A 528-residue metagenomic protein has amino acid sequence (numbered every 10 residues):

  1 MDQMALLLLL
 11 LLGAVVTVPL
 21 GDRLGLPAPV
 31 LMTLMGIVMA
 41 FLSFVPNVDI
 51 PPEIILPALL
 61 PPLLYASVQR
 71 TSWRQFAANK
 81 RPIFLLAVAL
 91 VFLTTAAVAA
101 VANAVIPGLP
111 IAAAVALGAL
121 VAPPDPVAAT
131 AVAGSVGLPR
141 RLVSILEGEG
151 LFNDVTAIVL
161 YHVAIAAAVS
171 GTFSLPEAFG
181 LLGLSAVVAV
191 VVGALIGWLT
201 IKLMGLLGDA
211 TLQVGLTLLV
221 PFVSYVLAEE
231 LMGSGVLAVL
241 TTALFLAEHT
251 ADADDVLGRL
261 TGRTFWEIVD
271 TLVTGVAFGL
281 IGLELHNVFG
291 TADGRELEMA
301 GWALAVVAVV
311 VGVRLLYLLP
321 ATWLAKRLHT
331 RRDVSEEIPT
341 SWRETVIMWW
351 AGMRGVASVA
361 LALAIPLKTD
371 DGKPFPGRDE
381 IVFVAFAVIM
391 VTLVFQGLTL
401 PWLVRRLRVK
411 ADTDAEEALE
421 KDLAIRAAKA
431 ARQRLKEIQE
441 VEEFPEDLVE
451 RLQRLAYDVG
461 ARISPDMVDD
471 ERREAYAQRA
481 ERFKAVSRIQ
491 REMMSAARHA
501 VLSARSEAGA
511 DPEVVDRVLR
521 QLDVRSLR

Functional and structural regions predicted by a protein language model:
M1-A418, K429, E437, V486 (+3 more regions): Transmembrane helical cores of multi-pass secondary ion antiporters/exchangers
L212, F444-L448, R479-R482, Q490 (+1 more regions): Residue-level recognition of alpha-helical structural elements
V391, L423, I489: Conserved aromatic-histidine-acidic binding/catalytic patches
L407-V468: Long, amphipathic alpha-helical stalk/connector segments used for oligomerization, subunit docking, or mechanical
R451-L452, D458-V486, Q490, V501-R505: Long, charged, helix-rich clamp/arm modules that form nucleic acid-engaging surfaces of large nucleic-acid-processing
R491-S495: Short glycine/proline-rich, acidic loop/turn segments that cap or connect secondary-structure elements
